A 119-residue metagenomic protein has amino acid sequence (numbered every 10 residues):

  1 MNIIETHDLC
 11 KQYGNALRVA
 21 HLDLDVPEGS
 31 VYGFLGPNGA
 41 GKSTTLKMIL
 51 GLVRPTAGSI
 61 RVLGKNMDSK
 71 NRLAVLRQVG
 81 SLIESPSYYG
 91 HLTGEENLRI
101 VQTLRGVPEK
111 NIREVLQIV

Functional and structural regions predicted by a protein language model:
A16-L17, L73: Short coil-to-beta microelement around the adenine-binding A-loop and adjacent beta1/P-loop entry of ABC ATPase
P37-G41: Walker A (P-loop) phosphate-binding loop of ABC-type ATPase nucleotide-binding domains
L50: Helix-to-loop junction immediately C-terminal to a conserved catalytic motif
T56-S59, I112: Conserved coupling/switch loops of ABC nucleotide-binding domains, chiefly the family-specific signature
G58-D68, A74-V75: Conserved ABC transporter NBD signature motif
R99, T103, E109-V119: Conserved ABC ATPase "signature" region
